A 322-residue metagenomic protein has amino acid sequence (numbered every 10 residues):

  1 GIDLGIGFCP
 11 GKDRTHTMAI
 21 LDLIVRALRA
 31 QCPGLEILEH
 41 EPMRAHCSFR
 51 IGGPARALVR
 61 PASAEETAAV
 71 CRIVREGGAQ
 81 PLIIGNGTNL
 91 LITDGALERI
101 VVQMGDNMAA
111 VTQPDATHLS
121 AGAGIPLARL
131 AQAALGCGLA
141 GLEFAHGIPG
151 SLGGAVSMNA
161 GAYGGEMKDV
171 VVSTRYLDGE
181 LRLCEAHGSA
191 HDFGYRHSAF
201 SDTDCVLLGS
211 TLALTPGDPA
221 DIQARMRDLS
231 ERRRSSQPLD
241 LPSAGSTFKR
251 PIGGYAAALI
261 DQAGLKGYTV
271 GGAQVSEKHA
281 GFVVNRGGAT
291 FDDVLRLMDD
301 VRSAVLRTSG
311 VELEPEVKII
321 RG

Functional and structural regions predicted by a protein language model:
I20-L152: Anion-binding (especially nucleotide phosphate/pyrophosphate-binding) glycine-rich loop and adjoining beta-alpha core
L38-E39, L90, L177-D299, S303-G322: Phosphate/pyrophosphate- and phosphate-bearing ligand-binding catalytic cores of soluble enzymes
G52-G53, V59-A64, L91-A109, V156-H187 (+1 more regions): Structural signature of FAD isoalloxazine-binding scaffolds in flavoprotein oxidoreductases
N89-L90, A131-A134, L142-H146, N159-E166 (+3 more regions): A generic local secondary-structure boundary/capping motif
H118, I125-L127, G147-P149, G153 (+6 more regions): Short acidic/polar capping segments at secondary-structure boundaries
